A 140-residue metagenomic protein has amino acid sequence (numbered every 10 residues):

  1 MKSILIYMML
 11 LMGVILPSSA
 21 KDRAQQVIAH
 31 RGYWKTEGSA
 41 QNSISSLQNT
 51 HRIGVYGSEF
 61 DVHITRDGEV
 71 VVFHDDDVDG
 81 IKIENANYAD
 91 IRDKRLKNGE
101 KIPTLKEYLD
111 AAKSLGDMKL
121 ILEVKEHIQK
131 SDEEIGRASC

Functional and structural regions predicted by a protein language model:
I4-G13: Sec-dependent N-terminal signal peptides
L16-S139: Phosphate-group recognition and catalysis centered on beta-loop-alpha active-site segments
